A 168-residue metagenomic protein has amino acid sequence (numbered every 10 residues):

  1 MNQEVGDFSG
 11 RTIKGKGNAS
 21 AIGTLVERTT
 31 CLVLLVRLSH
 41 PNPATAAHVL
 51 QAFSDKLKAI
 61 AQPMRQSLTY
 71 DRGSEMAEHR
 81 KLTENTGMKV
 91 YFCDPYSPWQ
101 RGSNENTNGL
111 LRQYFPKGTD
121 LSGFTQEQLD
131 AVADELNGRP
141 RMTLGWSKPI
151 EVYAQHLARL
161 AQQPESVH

Functional and structural regions predicted by a protein language model:
M1-I22: Mobile-element integrase/transposase regions, centering on the N-terminal DNA-binding/Zn-coordinating module
R11, L25, C31, F53 (+4 more regions): Mobile genetic element proteins and their domesticated derivatives, centered on retroelements and DNA transposons
K14-N18, V26, L35-Q62: Active-site beta-loop-alpha junctions of metal-dependent nucleic acid enzymes, especially the RNase H-like/DDE
N18-T30, R80-T83: A glycine-rich, aromatic-flanked flexible loop/lid motif
C31-V36, F92, K117: Short small-residue beta-strand/loop micro-motif enriched in glycine and branched aliphatics
Y70-G73, A77-T83, F92-F115, S122-D134: RNase H-like two-metal-ion nuclease catalytic core shared by retroviral integrases and related mobile-element nucleases
K117-H168: C-terminal domain-tail junction helix/linker
